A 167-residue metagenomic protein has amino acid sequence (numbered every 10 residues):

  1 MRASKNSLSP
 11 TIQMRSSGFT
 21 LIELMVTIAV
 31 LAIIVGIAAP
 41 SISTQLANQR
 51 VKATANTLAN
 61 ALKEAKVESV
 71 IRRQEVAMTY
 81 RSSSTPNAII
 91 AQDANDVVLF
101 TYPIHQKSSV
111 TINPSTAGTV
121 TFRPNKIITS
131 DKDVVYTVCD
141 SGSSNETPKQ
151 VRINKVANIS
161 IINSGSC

Functional and structural regions predicted by a protein language model:
M1-F19, S160: N-terminal leader/signal peptides at the extreme start of proteins
S17, E23-V26, A47: Internal alpha-helical transmembrane segments of multi-pass membrane proteins, especially GPCRs
M25-S41: Alpha-helical hydrophobic helix detector
T44-A77: Membrane-proximal N-terminal amphipathic helix
I71, S82-S84, G142: A generic beta-sheet turn/junction motif
E75-D133, Q150-K155, S160-C167: Type IV pilin-like appendage domain
D131-G142: Right-handed beta-helix
N145-T147: Short, small/polar residue-rich loop motifs at catalytic or cofactor-binding pockets
